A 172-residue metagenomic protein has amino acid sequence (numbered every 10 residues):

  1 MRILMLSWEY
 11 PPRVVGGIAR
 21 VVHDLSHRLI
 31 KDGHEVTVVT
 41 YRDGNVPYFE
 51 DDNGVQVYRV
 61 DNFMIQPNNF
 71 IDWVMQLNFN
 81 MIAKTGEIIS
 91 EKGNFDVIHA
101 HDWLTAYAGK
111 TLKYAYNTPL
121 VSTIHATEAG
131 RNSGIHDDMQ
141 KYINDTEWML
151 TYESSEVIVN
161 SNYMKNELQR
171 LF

Functional and structural regions predicted by a protein language model:
M1-Q56: N-terminal subdomain of nucleotide-sugar transferases
W8, I124-T127: Histidine-centered beta-alpha loop that forms part of the nucleotide-sugar donor binding/catalytic region in diverse
V55-I89: A short, charged, and often flexible helix/loop element on the N-terminal side of the glycosyltransferase catalytic
I98-H99, E153-S161: A short beta-strand/loop micro-motif in the catalytic core of glycosyltransferases that engages the nucleotide-sugar
A100-T105, I124: Short His-centered aromatic/hydrophobic patch
L104-T105, Y163-K165: Alpha-helix capping/helix-boundary segments
P119-V121, A129-M149: Nucleotide-sugar donor phosphate/pyrophosphate-binding loop at the beta->alpha transition of glycosyltransferases
E153, K165-F172: Helix-loop-beta element that forms the nucleotide-linked donor phosphate-binding surface in glycosyltransferases
